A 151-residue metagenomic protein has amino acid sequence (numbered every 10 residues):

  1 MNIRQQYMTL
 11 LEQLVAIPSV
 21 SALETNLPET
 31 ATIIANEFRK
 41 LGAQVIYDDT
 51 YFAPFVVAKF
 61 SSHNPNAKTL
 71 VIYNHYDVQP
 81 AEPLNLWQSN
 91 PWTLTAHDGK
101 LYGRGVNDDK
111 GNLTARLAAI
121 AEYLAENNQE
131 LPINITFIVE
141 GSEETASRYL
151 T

Functional and structural regions predicted by a protein language model:
M1-V106, L124-I133: Acidic/His- and Gly-rich active-site-bordering loop/insert found across diverse amide/peptide-bond hydrolases
D109-T151: Acidic/histidine-rich catalytic neighborhood of metal-dependent amide-processing enzymes
